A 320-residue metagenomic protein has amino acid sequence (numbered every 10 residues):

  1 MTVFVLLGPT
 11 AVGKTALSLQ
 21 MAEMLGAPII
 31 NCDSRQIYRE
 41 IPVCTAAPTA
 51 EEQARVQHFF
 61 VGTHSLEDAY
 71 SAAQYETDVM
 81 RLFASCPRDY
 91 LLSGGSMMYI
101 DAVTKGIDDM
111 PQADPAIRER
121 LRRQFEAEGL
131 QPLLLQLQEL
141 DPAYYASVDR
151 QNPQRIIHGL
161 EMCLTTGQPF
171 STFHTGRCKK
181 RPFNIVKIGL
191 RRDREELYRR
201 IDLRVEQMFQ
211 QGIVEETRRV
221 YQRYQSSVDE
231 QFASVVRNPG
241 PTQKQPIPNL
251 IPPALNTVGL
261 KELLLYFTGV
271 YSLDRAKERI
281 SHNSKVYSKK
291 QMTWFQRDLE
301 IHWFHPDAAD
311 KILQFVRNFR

Functional and structural regions predicted by a protein language model:
M1-R320: Phosphate/pyrophosphate-binding catalytic cores of soluble transferases and nucleic-acid-acting enzymes
